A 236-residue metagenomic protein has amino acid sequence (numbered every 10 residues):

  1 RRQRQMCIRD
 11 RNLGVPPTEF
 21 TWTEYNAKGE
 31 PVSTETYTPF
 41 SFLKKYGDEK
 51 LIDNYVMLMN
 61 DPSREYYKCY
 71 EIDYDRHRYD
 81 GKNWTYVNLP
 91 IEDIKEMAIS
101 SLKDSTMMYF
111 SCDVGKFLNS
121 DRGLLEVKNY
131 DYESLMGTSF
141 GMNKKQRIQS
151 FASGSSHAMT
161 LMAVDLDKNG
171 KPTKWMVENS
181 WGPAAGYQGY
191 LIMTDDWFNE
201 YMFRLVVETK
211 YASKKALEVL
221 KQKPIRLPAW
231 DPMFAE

Functional and structural regions predicted by a protein language model:
R1-R2, E19-T23, R122, V164 (+1 more regions): Cell-envelope/ECM-targeting effectors and their regulatory/trafficking segments
Q3-I8: Short, small-residue-biased leader/transition segments that mark boundaries at the very start of proteins
R11-H77: Long, low-complexity, polar/charged, intrinsically disordered or flexibly structured peripheral segments
T23, G29, G81-W84, D93-E96 (+3 more regions): Unusually extended, aromatic-enriched hydrophobic runs near protein termini
T38, P90, N143, T194 (+1 more regions): Helix N-terminus capping/helix-initiation residues
R78-M159, D165: Long, positively charged binding patches that form subdomain-scale interaction surfaces for polyanionic ligands
D167-E236: Conserved catalytic-core surface of thiol
